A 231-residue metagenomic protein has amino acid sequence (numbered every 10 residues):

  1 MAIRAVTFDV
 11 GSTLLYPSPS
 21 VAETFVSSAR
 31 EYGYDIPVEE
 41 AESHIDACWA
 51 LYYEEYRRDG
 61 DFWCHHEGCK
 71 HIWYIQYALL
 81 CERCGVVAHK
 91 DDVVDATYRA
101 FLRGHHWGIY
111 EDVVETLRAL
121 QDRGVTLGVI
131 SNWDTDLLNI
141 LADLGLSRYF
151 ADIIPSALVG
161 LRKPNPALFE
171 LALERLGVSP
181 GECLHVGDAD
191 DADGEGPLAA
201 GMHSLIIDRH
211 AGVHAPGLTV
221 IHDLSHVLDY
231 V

Functional and structural regions predicted by a protein language model:
M1-V6, Y16, D35, E39 (+4 more regions): Asp-based, Mg2+/Mn2+-dependent phosphohydrolase catalytic module
A2-E111, R123: N-terminal helical cap/lid subdomain that shapes the substrate entry/recognition surface in HAD-like hydrolases
